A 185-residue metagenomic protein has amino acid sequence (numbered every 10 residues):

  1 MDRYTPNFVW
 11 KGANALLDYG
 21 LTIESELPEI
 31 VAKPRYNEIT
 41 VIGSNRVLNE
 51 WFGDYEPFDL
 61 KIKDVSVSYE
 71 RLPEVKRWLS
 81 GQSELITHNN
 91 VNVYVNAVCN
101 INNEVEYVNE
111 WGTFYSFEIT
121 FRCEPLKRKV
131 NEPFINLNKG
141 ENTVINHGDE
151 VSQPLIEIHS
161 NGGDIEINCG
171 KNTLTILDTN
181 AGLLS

Functional and structural regions predicted by a protein language model:
M1-I39: Polar/acidic, low-complexity leader/linker segments enriched in S/T/G and N/D
M1-T5, W78-S83, H159-G163: A short, compositionally biased
N7-V9, K63-E104: Short, acidic/charged, Gly/Pro-enriched secondary-structure junctions
S25-L27, V31-A32, L85-R128: Short beta-strand and beta-hairpin "edge-sheet" elements
E38-Y69, T113-K127: Oligomerization/assembly interface segments of phage tail-like spikes and tubes
N49-W51, Y107-N109, T143-V144: Beta-strand-rich interaction surfaces with strong enrichment in secreted/lumenal proteins
P73-S80, G112-T113, F134-N136: "Short basic amphipathic alpha-helical interaction patches in structured regions
K129-S185: Intrinsically disordered, low-complexity segments enriched in serine, threonine, and glycine
